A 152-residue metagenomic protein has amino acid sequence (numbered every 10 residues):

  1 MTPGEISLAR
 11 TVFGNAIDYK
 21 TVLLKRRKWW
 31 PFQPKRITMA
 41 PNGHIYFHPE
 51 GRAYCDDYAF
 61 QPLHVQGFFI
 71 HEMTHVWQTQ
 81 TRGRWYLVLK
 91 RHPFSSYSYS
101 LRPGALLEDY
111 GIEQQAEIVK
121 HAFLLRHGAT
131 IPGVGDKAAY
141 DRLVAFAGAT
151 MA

Functional and structural regions predicted by a protein language model:
M1-I17, A40-N42, Q80-A152: Metalloprotease/metallohydrolase-associated module, dominated by Zn2+-dependent proteases
M1-R36, E50-G51: Hydrophobic or amphipathic, alpha-helical segments that drive membrane association/targeting
N15, K35-I37, H48-I70, L106-E108: Short pre-active-site segment immediately N-terminal to the catalytic Zn-binding motif
R27-P31, G51-A53, T74, R82-R84 (+1 more regions): Short, solvent-exposed loop/turn segments at secondary-structure junctions
H44-Y46: Short glycine- and hydrophobic/aromatic-rich loop-to-beta-strand nucleating segment in the catalytic cores
R52-D57, V76-T79, Y99: Short C-terminal domain-edge/linker segments immediately following a structured domain
G67-T79: Active-site recognition of the HExxH zinc-binding catalytic motif
